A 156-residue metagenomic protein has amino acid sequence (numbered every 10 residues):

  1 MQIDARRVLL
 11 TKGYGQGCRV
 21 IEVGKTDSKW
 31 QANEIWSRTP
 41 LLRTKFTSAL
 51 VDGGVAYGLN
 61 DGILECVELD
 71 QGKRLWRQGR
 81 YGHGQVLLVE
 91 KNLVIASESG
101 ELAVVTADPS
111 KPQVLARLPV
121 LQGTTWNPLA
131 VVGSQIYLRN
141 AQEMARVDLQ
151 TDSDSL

Functional and structural regions predicted by a protein language model:
M1-L156: Noncatalytic, solvent-exposed loop/strand surfaces of beta-propeller-type extracellular/periplasmic domains
